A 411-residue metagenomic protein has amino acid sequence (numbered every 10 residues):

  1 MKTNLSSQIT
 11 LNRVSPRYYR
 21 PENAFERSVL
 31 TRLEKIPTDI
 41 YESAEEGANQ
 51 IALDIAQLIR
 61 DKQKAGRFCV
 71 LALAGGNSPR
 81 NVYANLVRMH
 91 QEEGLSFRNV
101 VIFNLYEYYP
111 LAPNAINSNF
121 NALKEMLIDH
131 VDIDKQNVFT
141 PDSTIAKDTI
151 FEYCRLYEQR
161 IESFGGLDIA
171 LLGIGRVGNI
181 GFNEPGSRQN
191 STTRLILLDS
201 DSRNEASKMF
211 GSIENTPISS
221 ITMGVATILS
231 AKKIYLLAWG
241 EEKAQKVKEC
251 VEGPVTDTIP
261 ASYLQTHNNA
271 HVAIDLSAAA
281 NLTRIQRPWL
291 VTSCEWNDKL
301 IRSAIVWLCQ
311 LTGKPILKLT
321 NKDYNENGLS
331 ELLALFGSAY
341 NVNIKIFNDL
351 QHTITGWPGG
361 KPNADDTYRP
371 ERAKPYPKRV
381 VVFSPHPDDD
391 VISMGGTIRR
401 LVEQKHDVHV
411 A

Functional and structural regions predicted by a protein language model:
K2-N12, F25, A226, K232-E331: ATP/nucleoside-binding phosphotransfer catalytic cores, i.e., glycine-rich phosphate-binding loops
K2-V70, D365-R369, K374: N-terminal glycine-/serine-/threonine-rich phosphate-binding loop
E22-K35, L95-I169, E295: Ligand-binding beta-strand-loop-alpha-helix segment within the catalytic cores of soluble metabolic enzymes
A65-E92: Glycine-rich N-terminal segment of FAD-binding domains in flavoprotein oxidoreductases, spanning the beta-loop-helix
L73-S78, L172-R176, W239: Glycine-rich beta-strand-to-loop/alpha-helix junction loops that act as flexible
N99-E107, A238, H271-L276, H409-A411: Short internal beta-strands
G181-V225: Class I SAM-dependent methyltransferase SAM-binding "motif I" and its flanking Rossmann-like core
G328-A411: Active-site rim/loop-helix segments in enzyme catalytic domains that contact anionic ligands
